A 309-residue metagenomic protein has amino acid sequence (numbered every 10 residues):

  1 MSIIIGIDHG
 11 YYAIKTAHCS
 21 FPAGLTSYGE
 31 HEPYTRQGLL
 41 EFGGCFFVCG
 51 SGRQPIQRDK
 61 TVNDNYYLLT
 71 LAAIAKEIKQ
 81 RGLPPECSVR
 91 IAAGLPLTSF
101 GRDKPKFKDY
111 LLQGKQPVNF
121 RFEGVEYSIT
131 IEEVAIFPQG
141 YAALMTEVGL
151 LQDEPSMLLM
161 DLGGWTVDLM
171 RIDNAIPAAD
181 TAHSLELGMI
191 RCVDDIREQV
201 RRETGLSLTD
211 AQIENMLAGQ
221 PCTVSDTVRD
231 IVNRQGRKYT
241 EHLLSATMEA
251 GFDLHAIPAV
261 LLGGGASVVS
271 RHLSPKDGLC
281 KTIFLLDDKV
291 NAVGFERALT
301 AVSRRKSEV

Functional and structural regions predicted by a protein language model:
M1-M157, I176-R191, E203, D210-V309: Nucleotide/phosphate-binding catalytic cleft detector across ATP-hydrolyzing and phosphate-transferring enzymes
T16, L169-R171: Conserved blade-register residue in beta-propeller folds
L162-D168: Ser/Thr-glycine-rich phosphate-binding loops at phosphate-binding pockets of nucleotides, nucleotide cofactors
Q199: A contiguous pocket-lining binding segment that forms or flanks enzyme active sites
